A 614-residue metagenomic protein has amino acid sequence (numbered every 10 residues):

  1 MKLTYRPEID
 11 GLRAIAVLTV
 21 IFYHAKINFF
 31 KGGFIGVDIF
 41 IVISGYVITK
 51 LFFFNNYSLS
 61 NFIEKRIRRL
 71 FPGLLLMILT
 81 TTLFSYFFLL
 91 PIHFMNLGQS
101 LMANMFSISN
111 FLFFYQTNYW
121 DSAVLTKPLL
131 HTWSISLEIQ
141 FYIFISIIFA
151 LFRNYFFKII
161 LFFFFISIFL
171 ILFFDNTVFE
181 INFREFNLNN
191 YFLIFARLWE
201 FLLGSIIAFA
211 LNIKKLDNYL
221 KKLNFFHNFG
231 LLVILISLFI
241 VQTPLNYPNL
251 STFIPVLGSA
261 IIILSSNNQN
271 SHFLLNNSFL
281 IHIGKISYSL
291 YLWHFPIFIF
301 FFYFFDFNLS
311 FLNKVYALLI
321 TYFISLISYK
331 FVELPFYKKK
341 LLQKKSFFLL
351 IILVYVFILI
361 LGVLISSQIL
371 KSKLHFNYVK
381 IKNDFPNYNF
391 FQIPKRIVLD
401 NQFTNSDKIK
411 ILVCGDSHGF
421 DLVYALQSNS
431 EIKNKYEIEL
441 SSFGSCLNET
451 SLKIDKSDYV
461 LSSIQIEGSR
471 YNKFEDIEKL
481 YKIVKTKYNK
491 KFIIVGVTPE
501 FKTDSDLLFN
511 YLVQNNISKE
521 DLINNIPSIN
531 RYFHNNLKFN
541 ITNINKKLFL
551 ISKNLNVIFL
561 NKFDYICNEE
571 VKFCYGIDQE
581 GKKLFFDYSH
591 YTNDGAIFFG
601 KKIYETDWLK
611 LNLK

Functional and structural regions predicted by a protein language model:
M1-L342, Y355-I360, L613: Membrane-interface helix/loop caps of multi-pass membrane proteins
N218, T243, F305-V315, L319-L326 (+2 more regions): Extracellular/periplasmic envelope-modification machinery, especially enzymes that add or remove acyl/ester groups on
